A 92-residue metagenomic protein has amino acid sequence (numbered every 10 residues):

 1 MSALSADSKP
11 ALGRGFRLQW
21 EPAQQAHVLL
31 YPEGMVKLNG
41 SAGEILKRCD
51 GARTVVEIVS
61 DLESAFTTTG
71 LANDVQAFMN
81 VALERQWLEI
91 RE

Functional and structural regions predicted by a protein language model:
M1-K47, R91-E92: Acidic, low-complexity/disordered tracts enriched in E/D and polar residues
G34-E92: Long, charge-rich, low-complexity alpha-helical segments
